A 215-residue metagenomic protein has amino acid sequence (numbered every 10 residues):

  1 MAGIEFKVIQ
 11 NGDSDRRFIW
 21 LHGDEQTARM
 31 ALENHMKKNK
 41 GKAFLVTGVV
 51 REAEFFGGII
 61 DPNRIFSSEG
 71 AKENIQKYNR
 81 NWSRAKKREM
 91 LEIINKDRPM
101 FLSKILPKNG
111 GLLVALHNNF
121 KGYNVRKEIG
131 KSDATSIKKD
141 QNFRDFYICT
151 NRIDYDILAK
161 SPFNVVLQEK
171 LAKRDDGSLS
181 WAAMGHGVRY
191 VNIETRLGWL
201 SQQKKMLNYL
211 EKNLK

Functional and structural regions predicted by a protein language model:
M1-K215: Structured catalytic-domain cores with a bias toward divalent-metal coordination
